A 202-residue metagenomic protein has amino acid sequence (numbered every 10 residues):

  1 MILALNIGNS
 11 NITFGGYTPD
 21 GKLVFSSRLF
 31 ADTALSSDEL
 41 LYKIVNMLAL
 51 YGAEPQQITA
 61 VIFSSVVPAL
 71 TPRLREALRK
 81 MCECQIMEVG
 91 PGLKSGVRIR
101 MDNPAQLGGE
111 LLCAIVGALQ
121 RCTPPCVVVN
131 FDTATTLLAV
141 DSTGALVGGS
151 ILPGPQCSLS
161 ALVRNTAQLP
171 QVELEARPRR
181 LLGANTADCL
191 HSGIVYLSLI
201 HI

Functional and structural regions predicted by a protein language model:
M1-V24, A118, P125-S142, L146 (+1 more regions): Gly/Thr-rich phosphate-binding beta-strand-loop-beta motif of the actin/hexokinase/Hsp70
M1-V89, L93: N-terminal glycine/serine-rich phosphate-binding loop of ATP-dependent small-molecule kinases, especially carbohydrate
I7, S65-V66, G90-P91, E110 (+3 more regions): Fold-independent oxyanion-binding glycine-rich loops and adjacent beta-strand/coil segments at enzyme active sites
D32-S36, L107-G109, A114-T123, V147-I194: Glycine-rich phosphate-binding loop plus the immediately following alpha-helix
M81-G117: Glycine/small-residue-rich loop that forms an oxyanion/phosphate-binding "nest" at active or ligand-binding sites
C84-G96, T133, L169-R180: Acidic-glycine-rich active-site phosphate/pyrophosphate-binding loop
K94, T133-T136, G144, P153-C157: Short, catalytically relevant binding-site loops at active-site mouths
I200-I202: Conserved small/polar residues in nucleotide/adenosyl-binding loops
